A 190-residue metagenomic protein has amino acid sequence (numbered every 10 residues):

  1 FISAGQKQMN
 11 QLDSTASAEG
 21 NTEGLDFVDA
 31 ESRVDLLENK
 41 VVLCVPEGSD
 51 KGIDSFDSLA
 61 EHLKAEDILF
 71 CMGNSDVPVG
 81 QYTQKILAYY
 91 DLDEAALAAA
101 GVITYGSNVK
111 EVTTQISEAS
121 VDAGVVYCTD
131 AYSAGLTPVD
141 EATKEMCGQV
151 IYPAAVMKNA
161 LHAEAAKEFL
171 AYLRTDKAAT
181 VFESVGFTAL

Functional and structural regions predicted by a protein language model:
S3-N21, L25, S32-N39, V45-L190: Exported/periplasmic ABC-transporter solute-binding proteins
